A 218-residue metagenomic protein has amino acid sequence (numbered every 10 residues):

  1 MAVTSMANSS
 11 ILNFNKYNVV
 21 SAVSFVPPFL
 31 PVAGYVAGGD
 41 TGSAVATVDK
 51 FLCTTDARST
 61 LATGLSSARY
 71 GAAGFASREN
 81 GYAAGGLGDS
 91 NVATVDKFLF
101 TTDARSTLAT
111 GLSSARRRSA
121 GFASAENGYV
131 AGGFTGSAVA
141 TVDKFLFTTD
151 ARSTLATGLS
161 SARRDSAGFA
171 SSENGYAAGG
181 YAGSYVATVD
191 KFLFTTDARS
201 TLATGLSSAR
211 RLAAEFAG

Functional and structural regions predicted by a protein language model:
M1-G218: Polar, enzyme-active/binding microenvironments
